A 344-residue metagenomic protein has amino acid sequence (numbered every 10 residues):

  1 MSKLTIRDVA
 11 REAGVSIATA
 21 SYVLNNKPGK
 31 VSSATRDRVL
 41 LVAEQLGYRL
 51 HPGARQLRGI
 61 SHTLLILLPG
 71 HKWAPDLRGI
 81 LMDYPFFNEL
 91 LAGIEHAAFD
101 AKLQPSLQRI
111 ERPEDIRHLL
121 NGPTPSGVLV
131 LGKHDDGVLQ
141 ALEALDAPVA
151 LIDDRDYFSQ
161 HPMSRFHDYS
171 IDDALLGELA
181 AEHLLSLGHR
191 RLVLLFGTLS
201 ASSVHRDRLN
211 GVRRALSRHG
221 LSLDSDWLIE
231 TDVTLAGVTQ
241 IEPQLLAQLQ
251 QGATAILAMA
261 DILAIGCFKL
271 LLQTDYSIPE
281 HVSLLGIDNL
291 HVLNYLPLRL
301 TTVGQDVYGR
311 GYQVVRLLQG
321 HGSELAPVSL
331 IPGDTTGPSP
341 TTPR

Functional and structural regions predicted by a protein language model:
M1-S61: N-terminal helix-turn-helix DNA-binding module of bacterial transcription factors
R7, D37, L46-H118: Amphipathic helical "hinge" segments at domain boundaries
R38, M82-D100, L176-L179, S203-S222 (+3 more regions): Short, solvent-exposed amphipathic alpha-helices that sit in or adjacent to ligand/effector-binding or catalytic
F99, L103-G122, S217, W227-Q250: Structural motif
L131-L176, I262, D288-L300: Flexible loop/hinge segments that line or gate small-molecule binding clefts
H167-L195, A236-L245, V303-G322: Hydrophobic alpha-helical segments within soluble ligand-binding/sensing domains
E178-H219, E324-P338: An alpha-beta-alpha
T239-R344: Flexible loop/turn connectors
